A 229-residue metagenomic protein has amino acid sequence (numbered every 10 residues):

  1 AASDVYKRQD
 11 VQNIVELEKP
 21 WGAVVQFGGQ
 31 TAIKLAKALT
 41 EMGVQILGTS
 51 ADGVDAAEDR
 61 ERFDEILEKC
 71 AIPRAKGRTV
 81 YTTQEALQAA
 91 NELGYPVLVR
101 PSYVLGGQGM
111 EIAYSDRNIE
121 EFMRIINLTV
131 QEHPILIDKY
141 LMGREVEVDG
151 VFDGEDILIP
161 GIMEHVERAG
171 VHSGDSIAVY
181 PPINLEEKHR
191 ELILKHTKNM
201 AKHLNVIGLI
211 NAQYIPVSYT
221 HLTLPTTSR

Functional and structural regions predicted by a protein language model:
A1-Q9, T220-T226: Conserved small/polar residues in nucleotide/adenosyl-binding loops
S3-K7, R78-Y81, A113: Short acidic-hydrophobic, aromatic-tinged amphipathic segments that line or gate anion-handling sites
K7-R8, N13-T40: N-terminal glycine-rich "phosphate-gripper" loop used for MgATP/nucleotide binding and carboxylate activation
N13-L17, A89, F122-I125: CheY-like receiver
V15-A23, Q45-I46, K69-P73, Q131: Short, surface-exposed connector motifs at secondary-structure boundaries
V24, L47, A75, L98 (+1 more regions): Structural detector of well-ordered beta-strand residues that form the stable sheet scaffold of enzyme domains
T40, T49-M110: A conserved helix-loop-beta module that forms one wall/lid of the active-site cleft in ATP-utilizing catalytic domains
L93-L222: Internal nucleotide-binding/catalytic subdomain
